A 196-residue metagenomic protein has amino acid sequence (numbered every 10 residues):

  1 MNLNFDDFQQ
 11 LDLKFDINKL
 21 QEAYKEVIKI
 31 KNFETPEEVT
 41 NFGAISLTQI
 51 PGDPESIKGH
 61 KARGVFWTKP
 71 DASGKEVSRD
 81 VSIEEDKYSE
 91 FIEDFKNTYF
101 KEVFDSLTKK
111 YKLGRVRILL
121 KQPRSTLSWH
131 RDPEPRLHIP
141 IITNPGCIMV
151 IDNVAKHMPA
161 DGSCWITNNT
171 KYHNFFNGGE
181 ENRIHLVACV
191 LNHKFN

Functional and structural regions predicted by a protein language model:
M1-V103: Non-heme Fe(II)/2-oxoglutarate
D6-Q10, E134-R136, H185: Intrinsic-disorder/low-complexity, polar/charged segments enriched in Ser/Thr/Lys/Arg/Asp/Glu/Gln
E102-P123: A short glycine-rich, His/Asp/Glu-containing loop-to-beta-strand
G114, P133-P135, N182: Residues that flank catalytic or metal-binding motifs in active/ligand-binding sites
L120, R131-C147: Short, conserved beta-strand element in jelly-roll/cupin
L127-H130, C147-M149, M158, T167-G179: Short beta-strand His + acidic residue motifs that chelate non-heme Fe in jelly-roll/DSBH and cupin folds
L137-P140, C164-I166, E180-N196: A short hydrophobic beta-strand segment most commonly corresponding to one strand of the jelly-roll/cupin
P140-A160: A short beta-strand-loop-beta hairpin characteristic of the jelly-roll/cupin
